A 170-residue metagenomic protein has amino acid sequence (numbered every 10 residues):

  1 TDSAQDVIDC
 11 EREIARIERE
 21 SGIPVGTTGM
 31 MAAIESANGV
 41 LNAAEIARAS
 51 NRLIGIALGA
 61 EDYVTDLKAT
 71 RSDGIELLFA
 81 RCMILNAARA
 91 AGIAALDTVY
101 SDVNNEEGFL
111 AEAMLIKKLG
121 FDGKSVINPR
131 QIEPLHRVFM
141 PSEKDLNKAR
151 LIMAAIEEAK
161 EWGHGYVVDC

Functional and structural regions predicted by a protein language model:
T1-C170: Expand to "…catalyze enediolate/carbanion chemistry for C-C bond making/breaking, isomerization, decarboxylation
